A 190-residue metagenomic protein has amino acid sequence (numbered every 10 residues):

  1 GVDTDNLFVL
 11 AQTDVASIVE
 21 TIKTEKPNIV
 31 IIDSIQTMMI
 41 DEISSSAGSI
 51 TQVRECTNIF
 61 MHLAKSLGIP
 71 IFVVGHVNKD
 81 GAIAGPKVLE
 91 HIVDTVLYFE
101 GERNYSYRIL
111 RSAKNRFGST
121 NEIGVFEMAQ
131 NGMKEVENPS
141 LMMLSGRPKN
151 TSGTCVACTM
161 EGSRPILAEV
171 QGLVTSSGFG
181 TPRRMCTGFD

Functional and structural regions predicted by a protein language model:
G1-I59: Conserved inter-motif catalytic segment of the P-loop NTP-binding fold
Q12-V15, S34-T37, I43, S66-I69 (+3 more regions): Short, ordered loop/turn segments at secondary-structure junctions
K23, M39-I40, N58-M61, K65 (+3 more regions): Signal for well-folded cores of large energy- and translation-related assemblies
K23-V30, Q36, I92, G101-T187: Conserved P-loop NTPase
D41-E42, A82-A84, R108-I109, E122: Short glycine-/acidic-enriched loop or helix-start segments at secondary-structure transitions that form or flank
T51-F72, H76, I92-R103: Substrate-engagement module of ASCE P-loop NTPases
A82-I92: Short regulatory helix/loop adjacent to the ATP-binding pocket of P-loop NTPases
